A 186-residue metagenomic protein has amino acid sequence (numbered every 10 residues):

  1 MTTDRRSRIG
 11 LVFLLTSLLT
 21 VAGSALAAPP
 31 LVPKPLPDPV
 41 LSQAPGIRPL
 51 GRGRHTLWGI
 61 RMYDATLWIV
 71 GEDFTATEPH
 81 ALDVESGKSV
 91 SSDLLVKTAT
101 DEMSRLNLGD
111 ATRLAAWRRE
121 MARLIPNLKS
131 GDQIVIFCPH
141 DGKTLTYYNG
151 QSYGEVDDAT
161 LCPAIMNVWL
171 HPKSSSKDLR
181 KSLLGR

Functional and structural regions predicted by a protein language model:
M1, G23-L26: Intrinsic disorder/low-complexity segments
T2-F13: Bacterial N-terminal signal peptides that target proteins for export
R8, T20-V21, G51: Intrinsically disordered, low-complexity segments enriched in small/polar residues
V12-A22: Bacterial N-terminal signal peptides
A27-R186: Terminal leader/tail segments of proteins
